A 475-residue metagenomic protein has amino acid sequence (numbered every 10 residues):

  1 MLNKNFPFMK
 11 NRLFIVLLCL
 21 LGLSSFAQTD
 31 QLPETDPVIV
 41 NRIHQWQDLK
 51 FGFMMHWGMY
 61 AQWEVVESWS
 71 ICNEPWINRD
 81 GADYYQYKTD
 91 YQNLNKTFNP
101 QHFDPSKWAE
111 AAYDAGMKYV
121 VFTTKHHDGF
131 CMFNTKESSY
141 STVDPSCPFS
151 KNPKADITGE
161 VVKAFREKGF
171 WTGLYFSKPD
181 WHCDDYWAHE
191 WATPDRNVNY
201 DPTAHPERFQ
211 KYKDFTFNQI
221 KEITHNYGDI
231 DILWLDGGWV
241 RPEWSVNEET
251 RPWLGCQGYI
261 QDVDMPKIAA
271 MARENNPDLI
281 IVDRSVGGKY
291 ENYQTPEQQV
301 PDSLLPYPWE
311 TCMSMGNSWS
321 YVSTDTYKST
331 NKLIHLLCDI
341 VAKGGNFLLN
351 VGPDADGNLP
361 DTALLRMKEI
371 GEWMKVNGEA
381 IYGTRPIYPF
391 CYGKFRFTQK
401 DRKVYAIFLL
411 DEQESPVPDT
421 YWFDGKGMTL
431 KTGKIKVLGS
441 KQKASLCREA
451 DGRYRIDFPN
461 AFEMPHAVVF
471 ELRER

Functional and structural regions predicted by a protein language model:
M1-D30: Bacterial Sec-dependent N-terminal signal peptides
Q28-R475: Mature catalytic domains of secreted/periplasmic carbohydrate-active enzymes
